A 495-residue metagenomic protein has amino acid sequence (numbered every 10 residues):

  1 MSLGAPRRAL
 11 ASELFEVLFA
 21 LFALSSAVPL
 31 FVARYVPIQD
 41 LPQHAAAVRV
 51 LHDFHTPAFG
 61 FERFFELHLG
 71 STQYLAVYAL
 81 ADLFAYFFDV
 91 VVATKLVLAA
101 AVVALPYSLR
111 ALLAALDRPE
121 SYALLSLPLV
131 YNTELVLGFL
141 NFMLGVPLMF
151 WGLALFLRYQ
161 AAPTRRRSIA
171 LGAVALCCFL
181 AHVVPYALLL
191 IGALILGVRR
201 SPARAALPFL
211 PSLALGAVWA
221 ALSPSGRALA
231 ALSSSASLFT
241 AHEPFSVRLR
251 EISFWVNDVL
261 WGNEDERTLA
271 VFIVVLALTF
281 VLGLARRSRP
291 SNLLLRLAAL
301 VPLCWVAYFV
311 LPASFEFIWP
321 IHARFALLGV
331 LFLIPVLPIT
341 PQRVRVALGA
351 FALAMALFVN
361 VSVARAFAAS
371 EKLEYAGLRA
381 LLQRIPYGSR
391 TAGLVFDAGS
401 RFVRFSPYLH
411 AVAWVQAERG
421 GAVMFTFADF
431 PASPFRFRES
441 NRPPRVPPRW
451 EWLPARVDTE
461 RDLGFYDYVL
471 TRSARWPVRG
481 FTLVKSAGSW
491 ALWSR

Functional and structural regions predicted by a protein language model:
A33-Q43, H55-P57, F65, V174-A299 (+1 more regions): Transmembrane catalytic cores of multi-pass membrane glycosyltransferases and polysaccharide-assembly enzymes
A46-D53, F64-V90: Short hydrophobic/aromatic helix or loop-helix immediately within or flanking a transmembrane segment in polytopic
L96-L116: Transmembrane-helix motifs of polytopic, lipid-linked glycan transferases
L109-V130: Transmembrane-helix signature of polytopic, membrane-embedded enzymes that assemble or transfer cell-envelope glycans
L137-L144: Short acidic/glycine- and proline-prone juxtamembrane loop motifs at membrane-interface regions of multi-pass membrane
G152-R167: Membrane-interface transmembrane helices that cradle and orient dolichyl/undecaprenyl
V275, P335, I339-S362: Signature aromatic-anchored transmembrane alpha helix within multi-pass, membrane-resident enzymes that catalyze glycan
E371-K372, L381-A474: Short periplasmic/luminal acceptor-recognition loop of GT-C membrane glycosyltransferases, typified by
